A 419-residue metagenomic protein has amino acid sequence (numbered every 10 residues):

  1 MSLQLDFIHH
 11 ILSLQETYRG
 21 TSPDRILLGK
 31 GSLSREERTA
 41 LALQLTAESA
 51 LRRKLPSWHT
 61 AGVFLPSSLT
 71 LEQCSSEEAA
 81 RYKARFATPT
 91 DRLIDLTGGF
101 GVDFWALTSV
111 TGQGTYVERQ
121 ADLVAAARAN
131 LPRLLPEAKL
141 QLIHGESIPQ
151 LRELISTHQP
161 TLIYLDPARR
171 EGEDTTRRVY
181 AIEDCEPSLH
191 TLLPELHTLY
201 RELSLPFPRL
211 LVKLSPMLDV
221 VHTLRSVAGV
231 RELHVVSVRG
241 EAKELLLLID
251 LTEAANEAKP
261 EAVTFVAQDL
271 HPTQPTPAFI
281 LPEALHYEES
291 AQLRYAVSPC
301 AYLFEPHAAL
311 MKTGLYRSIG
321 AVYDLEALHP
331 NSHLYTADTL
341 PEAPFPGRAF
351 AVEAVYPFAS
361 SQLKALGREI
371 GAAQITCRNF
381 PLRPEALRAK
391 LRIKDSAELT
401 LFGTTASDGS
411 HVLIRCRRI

Functional and structural regions predicted by a protein language model:
M1-I419: SAM-dependent transferase fold signal centered on methyltransferase-like domains, encompassing both Class I
